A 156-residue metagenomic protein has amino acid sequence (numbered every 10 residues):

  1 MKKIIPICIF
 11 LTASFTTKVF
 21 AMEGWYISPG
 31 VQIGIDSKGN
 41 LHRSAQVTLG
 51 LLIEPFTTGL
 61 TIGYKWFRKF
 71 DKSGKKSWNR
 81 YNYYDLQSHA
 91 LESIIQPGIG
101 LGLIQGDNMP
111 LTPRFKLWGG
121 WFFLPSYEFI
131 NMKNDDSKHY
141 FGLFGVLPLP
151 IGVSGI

Functional and structural regions predicted by a protein language model:
M1-E23, G155-I156: Cleavable N-terminal export/targeting peptides
F20-K72, P148: Short glycine/proline- and aromatic-enriched beta-strand/turn motifs that initiate or cap beta-hairpins
M22-G30, R114-G120, L124-F129, G155-I156: Outer-membrane beta-barrel proteins and related beta-barrel translocases across Gram-negative bacteria
E23-I27, G39-V47, F56, K75-Y84 (+4 more regions): Residues that define the transmembrane beta-barrel architecture of outer-membrane proteins
Q32, T48-L52, D85-H89, I104 (+3 more regions): Transmembrane beta-barrel domains of outer membrane proteins
I35-G39, R68-G74, Q105-M109, N131-S137 (+1 more regions): Gram-negative outer-membrane beta-barrel proteins
I53-I62, E92-I99, W121-Y127, L149-G155: Repeated loop/turn-to-beta-strand initiation elements of outer-membrane beta-barrel proteins
K138-I156: Outer-membrane beta-barrel "beta-signal"
